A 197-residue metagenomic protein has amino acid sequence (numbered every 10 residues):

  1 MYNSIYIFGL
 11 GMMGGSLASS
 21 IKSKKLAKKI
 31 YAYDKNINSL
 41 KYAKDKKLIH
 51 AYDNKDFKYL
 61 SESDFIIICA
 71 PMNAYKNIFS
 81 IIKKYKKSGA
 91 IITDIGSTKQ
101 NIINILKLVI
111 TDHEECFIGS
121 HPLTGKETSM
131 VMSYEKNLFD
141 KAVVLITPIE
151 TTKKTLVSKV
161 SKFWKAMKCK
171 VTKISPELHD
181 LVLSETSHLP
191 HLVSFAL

Functional and structural regions predicted by a protein language model:
M1-K55, S61, F65: NAD(P)+-binding Rossmann beta1-loop-alpha1 motif at the extreme N-terminus of oxidoreductases
S4, K29, C116, V143 (+1 more regions): Residues at the starts of beta-strands that form the adenosine-phosphate
Y31-Y33, D53, T93, I118-S120 (+2 more regions): Hydrophobic/aromatic beta-strand patches that form the interior of the parallel beta-sheet core in alpha/beta enzyme
F57-K86, A90-I91: Rossmann-like NAD(P)-binding element
C69-P71, G96, P148: Glycine-rich, N-terminal phosphate-binding loop of Rossmann-like dinucleotide-binding domains
I78-V131: Rossmann-like NAD(P)(H) cofactor-binding subdomain of soluble oxidoreductases
K136-L197: Internal alpha-helical scaffold of NAD(P)-dependent oxidoreductase catalytic cores
